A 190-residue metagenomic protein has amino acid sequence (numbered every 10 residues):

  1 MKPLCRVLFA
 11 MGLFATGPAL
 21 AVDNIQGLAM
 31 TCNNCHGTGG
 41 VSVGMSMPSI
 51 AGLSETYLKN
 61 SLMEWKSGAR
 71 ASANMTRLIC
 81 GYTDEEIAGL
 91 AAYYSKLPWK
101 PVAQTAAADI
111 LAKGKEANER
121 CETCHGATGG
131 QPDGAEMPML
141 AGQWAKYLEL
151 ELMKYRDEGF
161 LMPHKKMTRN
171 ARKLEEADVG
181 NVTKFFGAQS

Functional and structural regions predicted by a protein language model:
K2-A10: Sec-dependent signal peptide recognition, specifically the positively charged N-region followed immediately by
T16-P18: N-terminal signal peptide c-region/cleavage motif recognized by signal peptidases
A21-G40, A106-G129, A141-W144: Sequence/structural segment immediately N-terminal to covalent heme-attachment motifs in c-type and related
V22, Q189-S190: Short, solvent-exposed mixed-charge patches
G27-S67: The feature marks the first
V43-S49, M63-P98, V102-A107, G134-M139 (+1 more regions): Axial heme c-ligation environment in periplasmic c-type cytochrome domains
